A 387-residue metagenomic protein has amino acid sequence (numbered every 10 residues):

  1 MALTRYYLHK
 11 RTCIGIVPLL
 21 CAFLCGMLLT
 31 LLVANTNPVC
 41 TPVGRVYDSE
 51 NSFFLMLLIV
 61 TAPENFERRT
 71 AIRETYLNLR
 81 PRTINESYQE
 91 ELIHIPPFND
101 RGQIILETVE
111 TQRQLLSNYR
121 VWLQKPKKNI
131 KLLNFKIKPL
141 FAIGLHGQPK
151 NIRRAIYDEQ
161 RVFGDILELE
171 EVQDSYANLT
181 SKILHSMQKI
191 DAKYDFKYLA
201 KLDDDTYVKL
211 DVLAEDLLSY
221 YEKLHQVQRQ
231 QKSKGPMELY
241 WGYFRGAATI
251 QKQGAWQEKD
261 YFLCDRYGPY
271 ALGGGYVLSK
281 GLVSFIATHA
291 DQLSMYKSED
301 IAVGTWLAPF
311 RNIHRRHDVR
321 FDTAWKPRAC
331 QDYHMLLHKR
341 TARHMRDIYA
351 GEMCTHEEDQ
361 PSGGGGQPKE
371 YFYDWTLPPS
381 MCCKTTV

Functional and structural regions predicted by a protein language model:
M1-V387: Secretory-pathway lumenal glyco-enzymes, predominantly type II signal-anchor Golgi glycosyltransferases
